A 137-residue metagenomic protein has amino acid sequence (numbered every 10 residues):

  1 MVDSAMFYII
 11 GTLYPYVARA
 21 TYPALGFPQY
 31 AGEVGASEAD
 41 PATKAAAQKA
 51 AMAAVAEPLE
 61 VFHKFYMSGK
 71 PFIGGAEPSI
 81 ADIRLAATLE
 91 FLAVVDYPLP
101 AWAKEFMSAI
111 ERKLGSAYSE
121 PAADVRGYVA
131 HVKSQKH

Functional and structural regions predicted by a protein language model:
A5, I9-A109: GST-like fold's C-terminal all-alpha helical module
Y14, Y118-S119: Proline-centered turn/helix-capping motifs that create local helix->coil transitions or kinks
M107-A117: N-terminal DNA-binding recognition helix of tyrosine site-specific recombinases/integrases
S119-H137: C-terminal helix/juxtamembrane-tail motif
